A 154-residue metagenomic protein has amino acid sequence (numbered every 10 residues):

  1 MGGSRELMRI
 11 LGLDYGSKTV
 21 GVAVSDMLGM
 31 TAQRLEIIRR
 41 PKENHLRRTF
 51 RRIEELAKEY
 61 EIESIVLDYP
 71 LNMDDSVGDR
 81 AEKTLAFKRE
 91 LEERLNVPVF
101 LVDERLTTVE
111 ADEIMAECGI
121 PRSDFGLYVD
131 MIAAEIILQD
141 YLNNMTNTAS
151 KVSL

Functional and structural regions predicted by a protein language model:
G2-L11, K18-L154: Phosphate- and other anionic-substrate recognition elements at nucleic-acid/protein interfaces
